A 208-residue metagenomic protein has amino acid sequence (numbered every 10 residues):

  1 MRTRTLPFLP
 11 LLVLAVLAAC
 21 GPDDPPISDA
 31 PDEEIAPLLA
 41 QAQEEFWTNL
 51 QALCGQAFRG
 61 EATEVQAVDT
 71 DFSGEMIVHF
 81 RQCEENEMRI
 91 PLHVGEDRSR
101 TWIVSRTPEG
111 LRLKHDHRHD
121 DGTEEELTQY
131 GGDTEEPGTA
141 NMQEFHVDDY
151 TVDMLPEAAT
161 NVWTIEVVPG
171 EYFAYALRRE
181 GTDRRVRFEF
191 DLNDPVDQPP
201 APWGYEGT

Functional and structural regions predicted by a protein language model:
M1-L9: Bacterial N-terminal signal peptides that target proteins for export
V16-A19: C-terminal motif of bacterial Sec signal peptides marking the signal peptidase cleavage site
G21-D23: Bacterial signal peptide processing site
E34-F72: Tryptophan-anchored aromatic micro-motifs
L53-R59, C83-P91, L111-R112, P169-Y175: Short, hydrophobic/aromatic-rich segments at coil-to-beta transitions
S73-E75, D97-T101, E125, A158-T160 (+1 more regions): Short, surface-exposed coil-to-beta transition loops
W102-T151: An exposed acidic His-Trp-rich patch
T128-D133, G170-Y172, A176-T208: Edge beta-strand at a domain terminus
